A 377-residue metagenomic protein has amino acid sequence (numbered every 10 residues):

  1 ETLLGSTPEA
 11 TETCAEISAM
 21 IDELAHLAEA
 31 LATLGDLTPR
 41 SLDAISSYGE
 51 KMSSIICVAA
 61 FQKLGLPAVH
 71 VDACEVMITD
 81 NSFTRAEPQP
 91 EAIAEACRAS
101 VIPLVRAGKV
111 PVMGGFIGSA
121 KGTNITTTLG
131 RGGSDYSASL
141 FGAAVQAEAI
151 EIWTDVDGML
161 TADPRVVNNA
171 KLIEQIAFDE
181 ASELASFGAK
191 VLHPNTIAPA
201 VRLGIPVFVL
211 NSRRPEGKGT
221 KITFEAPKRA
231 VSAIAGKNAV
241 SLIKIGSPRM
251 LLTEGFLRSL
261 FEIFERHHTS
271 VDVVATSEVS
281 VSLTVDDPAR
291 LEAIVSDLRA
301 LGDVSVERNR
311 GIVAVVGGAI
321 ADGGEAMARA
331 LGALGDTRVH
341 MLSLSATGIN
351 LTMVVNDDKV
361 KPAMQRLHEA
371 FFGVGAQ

Functional and structural regions predicted by a protein language model:
E1-L192, I197, V354-N356, G375: Nucleotide/pyrophosphate-binding catalytic subdomain
L66, A147, I205, T269 (+1 more regions): Short glycine/serine/threonine/alanine-rich loop segments
V71, V76, L160, V209-E225 (+2 more regions): Terminal amphipathic helices with adjacent charged low-complexity linkers/tails
A149-W153, V207-V209, D272-V273: Short hydrophobic alpha-helical runs that function as membrane-insertion/retention elements
A177-T223, K228-G246: A conserved active-site cap/scaffold subdomain adjacent to cofactor or substrate pockets
K218-Q377: A conserved regulatory-domain signal marking ACT and ACT-like small-molecule sensing domains and adjacent regulatory
